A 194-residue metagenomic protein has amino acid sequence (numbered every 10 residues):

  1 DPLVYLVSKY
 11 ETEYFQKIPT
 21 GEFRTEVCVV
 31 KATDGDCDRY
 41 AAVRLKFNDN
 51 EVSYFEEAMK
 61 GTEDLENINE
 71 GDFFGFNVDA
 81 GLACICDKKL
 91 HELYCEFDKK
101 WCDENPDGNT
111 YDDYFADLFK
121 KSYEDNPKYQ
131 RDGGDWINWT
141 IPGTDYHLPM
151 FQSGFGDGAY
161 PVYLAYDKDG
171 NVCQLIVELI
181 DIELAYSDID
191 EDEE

Functional and structural regions predicted by a protein language model:
D1-E194: Intrinsically disordered, low-complexity acidic regions enriched in Pro/Ser/Thr
